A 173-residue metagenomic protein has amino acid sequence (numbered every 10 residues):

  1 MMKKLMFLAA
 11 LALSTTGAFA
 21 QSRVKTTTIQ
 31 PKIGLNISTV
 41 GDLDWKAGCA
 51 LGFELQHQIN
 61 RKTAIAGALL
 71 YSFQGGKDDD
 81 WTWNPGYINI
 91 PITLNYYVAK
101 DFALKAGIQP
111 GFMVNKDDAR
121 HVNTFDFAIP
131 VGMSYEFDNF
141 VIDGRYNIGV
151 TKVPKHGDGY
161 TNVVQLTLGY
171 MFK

Functional and structural regions predicted by a protein language model:
M1-K25, K173: Cleavable N-terminal export/targeting peptides
Q21-T39: Transmembrane beta-strand segments of Gram-negative outer membrane beta-barrel proteins
S22-V24, Q58-K62, A99-D101, F137-F140 (+1 more regions): Outer-membrane beta-barrel channels and translocator barrels
T28, A64, T93, A103 (+1 more regions): Membrane-spanning beta-strand positions in outer-membrane beta-barrel proteins
P31-I37, C49-H57, L69-Y71, I88-Y96 (+4 more regions): Residues on the lipid-exposed face of transmembrane beta-strands in outer-membrane beta-barrel proteins
I37-L43, F73-D79, F112-D118, V150-P154: Gram-negative outer-membrane beta-barrel proteins
D42-A47, D80-G86, A119-D126, H156-T161: Replace "Gram-negative outer membrane beta-barrel proteins" with "bacterial and organellar outer membrane beta-barrel
A68, F73, K77-D78, N123-K173: Predominantly the C-terminal beta-signal and adjacent terminal strand-loop region of outer-membrane beta-barrel
